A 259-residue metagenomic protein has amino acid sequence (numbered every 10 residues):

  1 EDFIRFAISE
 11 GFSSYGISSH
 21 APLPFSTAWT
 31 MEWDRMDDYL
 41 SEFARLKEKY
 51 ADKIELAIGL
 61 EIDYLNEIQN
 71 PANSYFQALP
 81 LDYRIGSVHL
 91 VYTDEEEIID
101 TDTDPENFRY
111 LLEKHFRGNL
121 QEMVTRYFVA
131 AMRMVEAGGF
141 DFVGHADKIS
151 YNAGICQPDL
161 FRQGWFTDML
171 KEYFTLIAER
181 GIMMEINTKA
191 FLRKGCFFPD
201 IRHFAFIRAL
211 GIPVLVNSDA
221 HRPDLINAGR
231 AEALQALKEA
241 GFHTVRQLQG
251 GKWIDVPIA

Functional and structural regions predicted by a protein language model:
E1, C156-A259: Charged catalytic cores and adjacent phosphate/nucleic-acid-binding surfaces used for phosphate/nucleic-acid chemistry
E1-N66, P71-A78, D82, S150-G164 (+5 more regions): An N-terminally biased module of ancient metal coordination in phosphate/nucleic-acid-related enzymes
A7, R84, H145, M184 (+1 more regions): Divalent metal-coordination and catalytic microenvironments
T27, E95-E96, G195, I226: Short glycine-/acidic-enriched loop or helix-start segments at secondary-structure transitions that form or flank
M36-R180: Extended substrate/RNA-proximal surfaces in nucleic-acid metabolism proteins
